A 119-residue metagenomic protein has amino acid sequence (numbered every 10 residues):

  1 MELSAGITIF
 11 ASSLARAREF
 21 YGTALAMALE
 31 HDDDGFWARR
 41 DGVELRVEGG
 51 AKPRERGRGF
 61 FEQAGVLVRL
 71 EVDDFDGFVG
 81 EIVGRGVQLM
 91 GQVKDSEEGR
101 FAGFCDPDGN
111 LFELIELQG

Functional and structural regions predicted by a protein language model:
M1-A5, M27-E71, G77-C105, E116-G119: Vicinal oxygen chelate
T8-F10: A conserved hydrophobic helix/loop-capping motif in glycosyltransferases and polysaccharide synthases
A17-G22, I82, G109: Conserved active-site tyrosine of GNAT-family acetyltransferases
